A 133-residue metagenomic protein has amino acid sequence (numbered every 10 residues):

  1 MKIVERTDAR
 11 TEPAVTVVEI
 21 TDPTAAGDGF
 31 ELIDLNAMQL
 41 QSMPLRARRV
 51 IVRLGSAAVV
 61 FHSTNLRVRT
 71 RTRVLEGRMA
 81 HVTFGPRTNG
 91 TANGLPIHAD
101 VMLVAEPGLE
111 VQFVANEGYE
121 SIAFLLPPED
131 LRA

Functional and structural regions predicted by a protein language model:
M1-P44, G90-A133: Alpha-helical bundle regulatory/interaction domains
V18-I20, L40-V74: Conserved short histidine dyad/triad with adjacent acidic residue
I51, V59-F61, M79-V82, M102-V104 (+1 more regions): Conserved hydrophobic/aromatic beta-strand scaffold that supports enzyme active sites
V52, N89-G90: Short aromatic-centered micro-motifs
G55-A58, E76-A80, A99, L109: Generic hydrophobic, aliphatic-rich segments that mediate packing or membrane embedding
H62-V68, F84-T88, A105-L109: Short acidic (Asp/Glu) patches
T72-L75, A115-E117: Short glycine/proline-enriched turns and hinge-like loops at secondary-structure junctions
R73-N89: Short, conserved beta-strand element in jelly-roll/cupin
